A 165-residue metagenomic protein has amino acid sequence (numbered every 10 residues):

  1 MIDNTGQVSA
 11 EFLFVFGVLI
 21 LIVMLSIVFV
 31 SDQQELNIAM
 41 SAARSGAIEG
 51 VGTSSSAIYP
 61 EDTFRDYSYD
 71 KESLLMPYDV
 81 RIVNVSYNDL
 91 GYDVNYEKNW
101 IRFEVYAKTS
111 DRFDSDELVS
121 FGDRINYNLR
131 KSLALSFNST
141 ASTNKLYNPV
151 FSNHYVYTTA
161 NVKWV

Functional and structural regions predicted by a protein language model:
M1-S31: N-terminal single-pass transmembrane signal-anchor helix
Q33-V165: N-terminal export/assembly leader peptides and their processing motifs that target proteins to secretory
